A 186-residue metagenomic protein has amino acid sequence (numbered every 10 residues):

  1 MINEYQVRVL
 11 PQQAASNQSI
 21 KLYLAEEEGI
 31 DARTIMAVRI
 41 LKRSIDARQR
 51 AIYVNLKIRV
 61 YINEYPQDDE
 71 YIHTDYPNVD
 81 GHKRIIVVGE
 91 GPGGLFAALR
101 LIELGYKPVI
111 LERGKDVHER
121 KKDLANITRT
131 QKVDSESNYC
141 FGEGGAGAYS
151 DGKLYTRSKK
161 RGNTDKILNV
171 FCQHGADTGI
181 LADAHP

Functional and structural regions predicted by a protein language model:
I2-K83: Extreme N-terminal leader/targeting segments of oxidoreductases
Q6, A125-P186: Conserved N-terminal/central alpha/beta ligand/cofactor-binding core
Q12, S16, K83-R84, G89 (+3 more regions): Catalytic cores of large soluble enzymes that bind and process phosphate-bearing ligands
H82-D116: N-terminal Rossmann-like FAD-binding beta1-loop-alpha1 element of flavoenzymes
I86, E90, R100, K107 (+2 more regions): N-terminal glycine-rich phosphate/pyrophosphate-binding loop and immediately adjacent elements
V117-K121: A short beta-to-alpha transition loop/helix N-cap that caps and shapes the active-site region
